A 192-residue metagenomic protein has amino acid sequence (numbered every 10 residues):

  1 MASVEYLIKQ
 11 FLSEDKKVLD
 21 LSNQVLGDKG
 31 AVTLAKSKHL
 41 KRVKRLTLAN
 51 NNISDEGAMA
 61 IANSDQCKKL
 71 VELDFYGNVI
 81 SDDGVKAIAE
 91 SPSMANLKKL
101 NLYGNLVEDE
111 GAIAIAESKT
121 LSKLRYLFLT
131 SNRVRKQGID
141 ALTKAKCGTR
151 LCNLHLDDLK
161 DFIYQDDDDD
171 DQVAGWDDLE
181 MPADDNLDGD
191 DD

Functional and structural regions predicted by a protein language model:
M1-A58: LRR N-terminal entry segment and analogous cap-like coil->beta motifs
E5-K9, K16, R125-Y126, R133-D192: C-terminal capping region of solenoid repeat domains
E14, K38-K41, D65-K68, P92-A95 (+2 more regions): Inter-repeat linker/turn residues at the boundaries of leucine-rich repeats
L19-L21, V43-L48, L70-F75, L97-L102 (+2 more regions): Conserved hydrophobic beta-strand positions in leucine-rich repeat
Q24, N51, F75-N78, N105 (+2 more regions): Consensus "Asn ladder" position of solenoid repeat domains
L26-G30, I53-G57, I80-G84, A89 (+2 more regions): The leucine-rich repeat
A49, D55-Q66, E72-N96, N101: Alpha-helical adaptor scaffolds
